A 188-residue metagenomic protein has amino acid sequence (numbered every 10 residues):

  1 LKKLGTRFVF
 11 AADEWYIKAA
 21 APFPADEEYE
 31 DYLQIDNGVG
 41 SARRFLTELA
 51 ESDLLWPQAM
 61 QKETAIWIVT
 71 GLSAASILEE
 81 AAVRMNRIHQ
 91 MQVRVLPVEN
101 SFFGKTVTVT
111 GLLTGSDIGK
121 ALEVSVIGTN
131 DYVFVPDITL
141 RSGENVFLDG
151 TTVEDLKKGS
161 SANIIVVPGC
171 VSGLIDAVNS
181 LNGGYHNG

Functional and structural regions predicted by a protein language model:
L1-G188: Auxiliary Fe-S-binding modules of radical SAM enzymes
